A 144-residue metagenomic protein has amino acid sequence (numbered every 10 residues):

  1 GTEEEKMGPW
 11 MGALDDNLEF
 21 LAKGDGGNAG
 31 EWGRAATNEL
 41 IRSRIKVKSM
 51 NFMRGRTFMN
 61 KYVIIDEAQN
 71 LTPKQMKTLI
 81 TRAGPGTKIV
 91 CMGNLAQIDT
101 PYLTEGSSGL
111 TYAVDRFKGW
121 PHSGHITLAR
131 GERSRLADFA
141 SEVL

Functional and structural regions predicted by a protein language model:
G1-Y62, N70-L144: Conserved helicase motor core of SF1/SF2 NTP-dependent helicases
D66: Walker B catalytic carboxylates
